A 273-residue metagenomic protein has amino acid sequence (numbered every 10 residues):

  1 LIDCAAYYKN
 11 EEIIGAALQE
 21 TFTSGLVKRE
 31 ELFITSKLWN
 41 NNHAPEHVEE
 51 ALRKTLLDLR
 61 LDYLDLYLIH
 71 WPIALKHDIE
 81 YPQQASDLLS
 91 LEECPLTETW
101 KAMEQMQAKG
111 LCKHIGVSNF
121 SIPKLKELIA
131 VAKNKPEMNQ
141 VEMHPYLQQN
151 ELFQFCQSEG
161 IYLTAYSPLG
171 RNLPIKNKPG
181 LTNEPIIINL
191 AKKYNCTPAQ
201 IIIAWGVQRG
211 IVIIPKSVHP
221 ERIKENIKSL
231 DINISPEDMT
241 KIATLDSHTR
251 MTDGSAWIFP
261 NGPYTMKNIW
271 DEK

Functional and structural regions predicted by a protein language model:
L1-L32, E49, L169-N172, N268-K273: N-terminal binding-site loop/beta-alpha segment at the start of enzyme catalytic domains that lines or forms
I2, L64, I115: Glycine-centered flexible beta-alpha turn that most often forms the glycine-rich phosphate-binding loop
A5-I13, N41-E46, M143-Q149, P174: Acidic-and-aromatic substrate-binding clefts and catalytic sites of carbohydrate-active enzymes
G15-R29, L56-R60, I129-A132, F153-G160: Acidic (Asp/Glu)-rich catalytic clusters
K28-N42, L66-P72, Q140-M143: A short, structured active-site edge motif that brings together acidic residues
K37-E46, D87-E92: Active-site mouth loops of central-metabolism enzymes
V48-I69, Q105-K109: CE4/NodB-like, metal-dependent polysaccharide N-deacetylase domain that modifies extracellular/periplasmic N-acetylated
W71-K273: Beta/alpha (TIM)-barrel catalytic core signal, keyed to glycine-rich beta->alpha loops juxtaposed to Asp/Glu that bind
